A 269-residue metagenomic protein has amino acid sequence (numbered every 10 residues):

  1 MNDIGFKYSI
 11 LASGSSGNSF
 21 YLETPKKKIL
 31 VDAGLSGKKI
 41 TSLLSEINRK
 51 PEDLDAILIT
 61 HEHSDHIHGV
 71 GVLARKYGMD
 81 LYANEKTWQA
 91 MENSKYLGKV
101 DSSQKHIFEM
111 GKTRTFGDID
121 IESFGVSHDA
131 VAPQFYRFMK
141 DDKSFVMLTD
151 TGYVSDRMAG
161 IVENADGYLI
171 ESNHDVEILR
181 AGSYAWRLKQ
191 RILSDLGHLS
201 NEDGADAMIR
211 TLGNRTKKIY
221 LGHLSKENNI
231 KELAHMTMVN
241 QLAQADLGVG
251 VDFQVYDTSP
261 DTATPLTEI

Functional and structural regions predicted by a protein language model:
M1-I47, Q134-D150, G167: Conserved beta-strand hairpin/beta-sheet module of binuclear metal-dependent hydrolase folds, prominently
S9-S19, E62-H68, I121: Structured catalytic core of nucleotide-sugar glycosyltransferases
V31-G34, D55-E62, Y82-E85, V146-T149 (+3 more regions): Active-site neighborhood of phospho(di)ester-bond hydrolases with catalytic His/Asp-centered motifs
K38-A83: Active-site metal-binding motif and surrounding structural segment of the metallo-beta-lactamase
H68-Y77, E92-K95, N229-M236: Metal-dependent catalytic neighborhoods of phosphoester/phosphodiester hydrolases
E85-F135, M139-D142: Metallo-beta-lactamase
D156-Y256: Cap/insert and terminal regions of metallo-dependent hydrolase folds
F253-I269: Short, basic/aromatic-enriched C-terminal tail that caps enzymatic domains
